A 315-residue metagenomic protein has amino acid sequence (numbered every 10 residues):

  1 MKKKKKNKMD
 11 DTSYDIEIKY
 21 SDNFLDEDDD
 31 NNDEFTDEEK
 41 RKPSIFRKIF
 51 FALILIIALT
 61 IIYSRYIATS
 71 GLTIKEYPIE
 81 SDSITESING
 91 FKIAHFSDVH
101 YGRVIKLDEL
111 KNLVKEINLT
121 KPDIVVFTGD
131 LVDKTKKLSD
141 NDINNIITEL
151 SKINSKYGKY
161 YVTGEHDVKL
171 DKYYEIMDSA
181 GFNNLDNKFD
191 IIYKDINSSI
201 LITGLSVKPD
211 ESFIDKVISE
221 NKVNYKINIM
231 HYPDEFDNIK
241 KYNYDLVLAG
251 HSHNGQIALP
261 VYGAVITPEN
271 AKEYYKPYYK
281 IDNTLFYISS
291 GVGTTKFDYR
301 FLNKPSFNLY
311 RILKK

Functional and structural regions predicted by a protein language model:
K2-I84: N-terminal membrane-anchoring alpha-helices
G71-I105, T203-M230, E235: Mobile, glycine- and charge-enriched loop segments and immediately flanking short secondary-structure elements within
E80-A94, F182, D190-T203, N221-N224 (+2 more regions): Beta-strand-turn-beta hairpins that frame and shape the catalytic cleft of phosphate-ester-processing enzymes
S87-N183: Membrane-embedded segments
A94-S97, V125-D130, G158-E165, L185-N187 (+3 more regions): Active-site neighborhood of phospho(di)ester-bond hydrolases with catalytic His/Asp-centered motifs
Y101, L131-K134, E165-K169, D190-I192 (+4 more regions): Solvent-exposed loop/turn segments at secondary-structure junctions within structured extracellular/periplasmic domains
E175-F182, K188-F189, D195-M230, D234-N238 (+2 more regions): Binuclear metal-dependent hydrolase catalytic cores centered on His/Asp/Glu-rich metal-binding motifs
P233-R311, K315: Conserved beta-sheet core of the metallophosphoesterase superfamily
